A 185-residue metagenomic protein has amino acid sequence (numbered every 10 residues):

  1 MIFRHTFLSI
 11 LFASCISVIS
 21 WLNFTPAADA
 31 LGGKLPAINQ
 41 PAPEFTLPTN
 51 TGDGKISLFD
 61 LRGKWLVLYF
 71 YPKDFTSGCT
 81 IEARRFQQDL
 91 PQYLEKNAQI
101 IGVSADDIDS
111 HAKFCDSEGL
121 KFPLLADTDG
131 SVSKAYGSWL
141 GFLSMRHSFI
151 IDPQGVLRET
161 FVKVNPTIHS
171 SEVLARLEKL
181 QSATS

Functional and structural regions predicted by a protein language model:
M1-S20: Short, low-complexity, charge-dense intrinsically disordered segments
I19-E44, F59: N-proximal helix/coil linker or "cap" segments that precede and/or mark the start of modular domains
P36, F45-L66: A short beta-strand-turn-helix
P41, W65, L143-M145: Short, small/polar residue-rich loop motifs at catalytic or cofactor-binding pockets
L58-F86: Short active-site neighborhood of thiol/selenol oxidoreductases, capturing the structured segment around
G78-E118, T128-K134: Structural microenvironment flanking redox-active thiols in thiol-disulfide oxidoreductases
L120-F122, S138-F149: Structural micro-motif
M145-S185: Thiol-/selenol-based redox modules, centered on thioredoxin-like and closely related oxidoreductase domains
